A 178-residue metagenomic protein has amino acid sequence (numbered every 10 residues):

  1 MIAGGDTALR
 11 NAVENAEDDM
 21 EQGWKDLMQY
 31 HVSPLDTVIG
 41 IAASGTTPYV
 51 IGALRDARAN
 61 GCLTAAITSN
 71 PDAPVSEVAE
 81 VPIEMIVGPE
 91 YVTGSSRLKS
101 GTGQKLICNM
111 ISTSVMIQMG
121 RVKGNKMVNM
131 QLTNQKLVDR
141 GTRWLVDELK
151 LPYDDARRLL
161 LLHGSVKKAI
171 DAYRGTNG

Functional and structural regions predicted by a protein language model:
M1-L106, V115-M119: Glycine-rich phosphate-binding loops that contact phosphosugars or nucleotide phosphates
V115-G178: Short, amphipathic alpha-helical interaction segments embedded in low-complexity terminal/linker regions of eukaryotic
